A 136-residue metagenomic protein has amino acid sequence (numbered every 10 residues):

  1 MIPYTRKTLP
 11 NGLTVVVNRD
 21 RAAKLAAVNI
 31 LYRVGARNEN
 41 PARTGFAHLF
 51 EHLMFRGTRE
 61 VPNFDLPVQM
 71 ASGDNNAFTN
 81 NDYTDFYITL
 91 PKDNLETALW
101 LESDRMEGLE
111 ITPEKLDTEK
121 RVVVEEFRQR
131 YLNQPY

Functional and structural regions predicted by a protein language model:
Y4, T8-N11, R19, L66-Y136: Charge-rich, well-structured scaffold segments of protease-associated domains
R21-K24: Short strand-connecting beta-turns/loops that link adjacent beta-strands
A27-T89, N133: M16/MPP (pitrilysin/insulinase) zinc-metallopeptidase core fold and M16-derived inactive scaffolds
